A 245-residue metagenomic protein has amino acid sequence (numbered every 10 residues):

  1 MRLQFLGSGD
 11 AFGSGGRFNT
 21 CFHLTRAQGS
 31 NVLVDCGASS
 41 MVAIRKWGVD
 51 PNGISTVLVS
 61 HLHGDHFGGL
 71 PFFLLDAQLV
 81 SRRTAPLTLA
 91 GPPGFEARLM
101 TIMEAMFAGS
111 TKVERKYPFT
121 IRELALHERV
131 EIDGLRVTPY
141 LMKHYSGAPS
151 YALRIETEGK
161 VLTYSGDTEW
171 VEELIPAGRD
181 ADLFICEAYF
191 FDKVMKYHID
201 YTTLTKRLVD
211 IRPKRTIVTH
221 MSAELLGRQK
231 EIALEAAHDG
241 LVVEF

Functional and structural regions predicted by a protein language model:
M1-T163, K230-F245: Binuclear metal-dependent hydrolase catalytic cores
A38-S39, K143-S146, T168-V171, S222-E224: Short beta->alpha connector loops
P92, G166, T219: Glycine- and other small-residue-rich loops at beta-strand/loop junctions that grip anionic moieties
E169-F245: Cap/insert and terminal regions of metallo-dependent hydrolase folds
